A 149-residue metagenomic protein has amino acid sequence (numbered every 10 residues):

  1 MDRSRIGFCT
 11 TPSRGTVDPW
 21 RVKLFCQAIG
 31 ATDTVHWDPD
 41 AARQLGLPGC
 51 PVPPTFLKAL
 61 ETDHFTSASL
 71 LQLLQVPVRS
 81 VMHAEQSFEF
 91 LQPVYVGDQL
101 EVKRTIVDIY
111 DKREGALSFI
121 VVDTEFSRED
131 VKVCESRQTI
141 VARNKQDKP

Functional and structural regions predicted by a protein language model:
M1-D2, E85, F90-P149: HotDog/MaoC-like acyl-thioester-processing domains
M1-H83, P149: Hot-dog-fold acyl-thioester-processing enzymes
